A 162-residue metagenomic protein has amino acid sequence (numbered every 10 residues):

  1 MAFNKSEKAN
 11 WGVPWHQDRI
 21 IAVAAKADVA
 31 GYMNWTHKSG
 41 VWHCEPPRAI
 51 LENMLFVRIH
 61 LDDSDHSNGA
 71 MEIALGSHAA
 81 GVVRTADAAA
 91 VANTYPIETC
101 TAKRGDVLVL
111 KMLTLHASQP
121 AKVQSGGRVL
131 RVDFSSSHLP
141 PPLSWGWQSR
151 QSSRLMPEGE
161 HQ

Functional and structural regions predicted by a protein language model:
M1, H60, G76, M112-L113: Short, well-ordered beta-to-alpha junction loops that form the rim of enzyme active sites and present histidine/acidic
M1-A2, V57-I59, L130-F134: A structural signal for short, well-ordered beta-strand segments
M1-A9: Short, glycine/charge-rich beta-strand/loop segments that flank catalytic centers and engage negatively charged groups
N4, L61-D63, T114, S136: Glycine-rich beta-alpha junction loops
A9-C100, P142-G146: Catalytic core of non-heme Fe(II) oxygenases with the double-stranded beta-helix
G81-V91, Y95-E98, R104-V109, L113-Q162: Non-heme Fe(II)/2-oxoglutarate
